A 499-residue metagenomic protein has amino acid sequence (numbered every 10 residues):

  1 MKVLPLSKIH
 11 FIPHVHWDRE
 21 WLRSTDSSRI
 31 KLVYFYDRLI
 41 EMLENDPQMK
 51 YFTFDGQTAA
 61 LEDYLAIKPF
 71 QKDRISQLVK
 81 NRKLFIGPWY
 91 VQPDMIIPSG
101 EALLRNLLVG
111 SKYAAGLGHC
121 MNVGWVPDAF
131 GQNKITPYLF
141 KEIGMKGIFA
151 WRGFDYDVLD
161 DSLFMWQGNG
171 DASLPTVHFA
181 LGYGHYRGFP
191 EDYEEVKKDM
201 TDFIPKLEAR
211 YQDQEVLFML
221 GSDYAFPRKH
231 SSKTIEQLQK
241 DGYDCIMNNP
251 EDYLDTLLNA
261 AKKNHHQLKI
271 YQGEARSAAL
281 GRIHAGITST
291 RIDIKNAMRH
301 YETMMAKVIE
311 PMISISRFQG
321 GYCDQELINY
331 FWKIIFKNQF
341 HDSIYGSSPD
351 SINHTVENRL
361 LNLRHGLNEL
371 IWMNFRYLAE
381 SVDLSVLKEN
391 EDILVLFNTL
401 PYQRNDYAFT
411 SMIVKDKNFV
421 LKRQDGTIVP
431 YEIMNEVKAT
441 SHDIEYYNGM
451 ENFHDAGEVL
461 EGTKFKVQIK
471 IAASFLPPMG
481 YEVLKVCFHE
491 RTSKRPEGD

Functional and structural regions predicted by a protein language model:
M1-I393, T399, D406, N418 (+4 more regions): Catalytic-domain carbohydrate-binding cleft regions of carbohydrate-active enzymes
E389, P401-Q403, V414, K464 (+1 more regions): Short, surface-exposed loop/turn motifs at beta-strand boundaries within globular domains
T399-Q403, K485-D499: Beta-strand-rich N-terminal accessory domains
A408-K415: Short acidic, flexible loop segments centered on an aromatic residue
L421, E461, Y481-V483, F488-H489: Contiguous transmembrane helix-bundle modules in multi-pass membrane proteins
M434-G462: Charged, glycine/proline-rich intrinsically disordered loops and linkers
T463-I469: Aromatic sugar-binding surface patches on proteins that engage polysaccharides or sugar-phosphate polymers
